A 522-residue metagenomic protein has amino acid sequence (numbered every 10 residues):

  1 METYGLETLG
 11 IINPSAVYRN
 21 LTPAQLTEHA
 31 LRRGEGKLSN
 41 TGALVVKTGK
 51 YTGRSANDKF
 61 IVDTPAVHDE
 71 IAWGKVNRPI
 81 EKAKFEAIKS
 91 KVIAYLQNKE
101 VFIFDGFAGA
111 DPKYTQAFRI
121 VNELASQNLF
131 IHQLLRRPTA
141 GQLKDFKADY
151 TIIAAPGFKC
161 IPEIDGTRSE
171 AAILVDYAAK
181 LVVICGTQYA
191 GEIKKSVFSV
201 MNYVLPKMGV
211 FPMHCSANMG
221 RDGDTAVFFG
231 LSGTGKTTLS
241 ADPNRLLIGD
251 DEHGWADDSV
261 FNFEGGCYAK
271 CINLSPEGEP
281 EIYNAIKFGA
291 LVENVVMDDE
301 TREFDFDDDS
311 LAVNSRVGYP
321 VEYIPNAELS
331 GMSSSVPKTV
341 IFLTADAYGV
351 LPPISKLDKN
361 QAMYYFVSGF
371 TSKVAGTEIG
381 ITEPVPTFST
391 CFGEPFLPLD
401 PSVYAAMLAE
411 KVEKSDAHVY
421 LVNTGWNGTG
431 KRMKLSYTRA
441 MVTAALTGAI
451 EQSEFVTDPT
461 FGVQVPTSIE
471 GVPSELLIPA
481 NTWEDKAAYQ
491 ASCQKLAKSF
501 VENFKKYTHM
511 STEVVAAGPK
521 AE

Functional and structural regions predicted by a protein language model:
M1-K144: N-terminal accessory targeting/assembly segments
E2-G42, K50-Y51, P206, H214-L231 (+4 more regions): Glycine-rich, often acidic-flanked micro-motifs that create phosphate/phosphodiester-binding or positioning elements
H68-W73, D176-C185, V385-C391: Gly-rich Lys/Arg/Thr-decorated short loops/hinges at beta-loop-alpha junctions or inter-strand turns that position
A148-Y150, A154-V204: Charged, amphipathic alpha-helical linker segments immediately N-terminal to NTP-binding catalytic cores
K236: Conserved lysine of the Walker
L239: Hydrophobic positions on the alpha1 helix immediately C-terminal to the Walker A/P-loop
L476, N481-E522: Generic C-terminus detector
